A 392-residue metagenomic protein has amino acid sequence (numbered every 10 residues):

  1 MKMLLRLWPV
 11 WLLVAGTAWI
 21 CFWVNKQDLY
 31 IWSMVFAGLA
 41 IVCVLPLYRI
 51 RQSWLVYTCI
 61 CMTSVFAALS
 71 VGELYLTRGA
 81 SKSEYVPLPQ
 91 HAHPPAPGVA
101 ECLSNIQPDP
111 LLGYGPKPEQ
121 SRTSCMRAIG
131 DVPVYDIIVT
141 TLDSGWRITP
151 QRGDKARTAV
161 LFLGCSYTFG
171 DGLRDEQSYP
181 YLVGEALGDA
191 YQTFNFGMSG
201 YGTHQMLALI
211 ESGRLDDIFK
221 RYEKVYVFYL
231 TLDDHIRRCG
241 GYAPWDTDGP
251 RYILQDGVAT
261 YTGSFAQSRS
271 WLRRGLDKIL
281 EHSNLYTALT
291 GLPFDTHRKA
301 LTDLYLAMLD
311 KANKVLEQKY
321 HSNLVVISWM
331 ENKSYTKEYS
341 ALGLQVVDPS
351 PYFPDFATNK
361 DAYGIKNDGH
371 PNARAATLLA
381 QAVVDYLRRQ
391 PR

Functional and structural regions predicted by a protein language model:
M1-M3, I365-R392: Histidine-centered active-site loop/cap adjacent to the catalytic His in serine esterases/O-acetyl transfer systems
L4-P46: Membrane-embedded alpha-helical segments of integral membrane proteins
L13-K26, L232-L344, P349-D361, I365 (+1 more regions): Serine-dependent acyl-ester chemistry module
Q52-T77: Internal/C-terminal transmembrane anchor helices
A80-A186, D355-A357, Q381: Membrane/wall-proximal cationic-aromatic binding patches
F169-I253: Conserved SGNH/GDSL esterase-like catalytic core that processes O-acyl groups on lipids and polysaccharides
T203, L207, T302, L306 (+1 more regions): Short, amphipathic alpha-helical "lid/cap" segments that border enzyme active or binding sites
